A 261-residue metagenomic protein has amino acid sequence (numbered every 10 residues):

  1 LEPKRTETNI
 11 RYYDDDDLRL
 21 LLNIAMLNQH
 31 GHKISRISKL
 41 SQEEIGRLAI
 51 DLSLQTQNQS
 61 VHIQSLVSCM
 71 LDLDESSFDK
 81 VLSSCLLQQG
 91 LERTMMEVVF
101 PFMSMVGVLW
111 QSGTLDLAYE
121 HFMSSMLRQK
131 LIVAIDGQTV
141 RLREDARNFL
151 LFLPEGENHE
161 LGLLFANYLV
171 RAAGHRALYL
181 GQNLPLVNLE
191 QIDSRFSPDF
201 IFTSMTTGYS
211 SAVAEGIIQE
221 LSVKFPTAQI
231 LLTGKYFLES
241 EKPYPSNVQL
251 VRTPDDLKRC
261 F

Functional and structural regions predicted by a protein language model:
L1-G137: Long amphipathic alpha-helical segments
T114-F261: C-terminal regulatory/effector modules of DNA-binding transcriptional regulators
